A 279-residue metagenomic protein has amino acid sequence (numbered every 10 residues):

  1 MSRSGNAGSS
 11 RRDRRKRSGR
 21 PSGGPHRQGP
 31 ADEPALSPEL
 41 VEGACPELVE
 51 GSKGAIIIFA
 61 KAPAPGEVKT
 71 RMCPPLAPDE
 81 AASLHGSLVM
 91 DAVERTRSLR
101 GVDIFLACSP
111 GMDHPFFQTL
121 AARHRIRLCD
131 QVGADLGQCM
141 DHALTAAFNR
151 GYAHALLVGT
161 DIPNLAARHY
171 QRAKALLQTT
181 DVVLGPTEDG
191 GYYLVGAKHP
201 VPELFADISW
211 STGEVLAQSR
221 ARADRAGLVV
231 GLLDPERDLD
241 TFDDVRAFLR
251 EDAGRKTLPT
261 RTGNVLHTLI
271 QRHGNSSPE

Functional and structural regions predicted by a protein language model:
R3-G54: Intrinsic disorder/low-complexity segments
S52-R71: N-terminal nucleotide-binding beta1-loop-alpha1 segment
S83-V102: A short, N-terminal amphipathic alpha-helix
G101-P110: Short beta-strand/loop segment that forms part of the nucleotide-sugar
Q118-H154, V215: Short phosphate-binding loop-to-helix
L165-D189: Conserved donor-nucleotide/metal-binding helix-loop-beta segment in metal-dependent transferases, i.e., the alpha-helix
P202-R222: Short, glycine-/small-residue-rich phosphate/pyrophosphate-handling segment
Q218-E279: Conserved alpha/beta core of the MobA/IspD/sugar-nucleotide pyrophosphorylase nucleotidyltransferase superfamily
